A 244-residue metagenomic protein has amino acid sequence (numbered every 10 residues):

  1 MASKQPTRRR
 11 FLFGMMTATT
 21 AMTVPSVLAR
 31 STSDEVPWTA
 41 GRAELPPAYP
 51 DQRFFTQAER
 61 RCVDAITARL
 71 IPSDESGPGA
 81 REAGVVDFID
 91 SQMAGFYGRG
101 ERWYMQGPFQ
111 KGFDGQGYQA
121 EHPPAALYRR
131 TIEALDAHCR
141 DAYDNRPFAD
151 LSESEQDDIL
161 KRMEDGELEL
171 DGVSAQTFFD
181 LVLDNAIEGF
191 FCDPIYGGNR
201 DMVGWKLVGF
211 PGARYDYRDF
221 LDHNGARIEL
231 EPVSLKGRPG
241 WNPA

Functional and structural regions predicted by a protein language model:
M1-T19: N-terminal secretory signal peptides and thylakoid transit peptides that target proteins across membranes
A2-S3, P46-Y49, A58-A65, S76-A244: Mature-region segments of soluble proteins
A29-S31: Boundary at the C-terminal end of the N-terminal hydrophobic targeting segment
E35-Y49: N-terminal pre-domain segments of enzymes
R69: Substrate-recognition/specificity elements adjacent to catalytic centers across diverse enzyme folds
